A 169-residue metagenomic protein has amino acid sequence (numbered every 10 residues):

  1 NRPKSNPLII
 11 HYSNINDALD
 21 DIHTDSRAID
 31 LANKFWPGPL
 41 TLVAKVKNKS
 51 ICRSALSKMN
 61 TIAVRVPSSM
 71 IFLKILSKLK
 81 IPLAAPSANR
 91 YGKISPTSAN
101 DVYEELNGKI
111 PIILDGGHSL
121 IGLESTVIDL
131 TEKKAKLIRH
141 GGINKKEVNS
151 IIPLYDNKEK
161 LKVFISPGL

Functional and structural regions predicted by a protein language model:
N1-L169: Active-site-adjacent structural elements in enzyme catalytic cores
